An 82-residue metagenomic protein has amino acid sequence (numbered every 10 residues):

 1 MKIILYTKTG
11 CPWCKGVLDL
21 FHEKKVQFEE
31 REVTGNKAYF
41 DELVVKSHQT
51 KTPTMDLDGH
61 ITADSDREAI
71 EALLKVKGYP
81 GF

Functional and structural regions predicted by a protein language model:
M1-K24: Local sequence-structure signature of Cys/Sec-based thiol-disulfide redox active-site neighborhoods
K2-I4, F28-E29, G59-H60: Short active-site oxyanion
P12-W13, G35-A38, A69: Short alpha-helical
K15-L18, H22, V44, E71 (+1 more regions): Class I S-adenosyl-L-methionine
V26-Y39: Thiol-based oxidoreductase modules, predominantly thioredoxin-like and allied folds used for disulfide exchange
S47-M55: Structural micro-motif
L57-F82: Non-catalytic, surface beta->alpha helical segment in thiol-disulfide oxidoreductase systems
